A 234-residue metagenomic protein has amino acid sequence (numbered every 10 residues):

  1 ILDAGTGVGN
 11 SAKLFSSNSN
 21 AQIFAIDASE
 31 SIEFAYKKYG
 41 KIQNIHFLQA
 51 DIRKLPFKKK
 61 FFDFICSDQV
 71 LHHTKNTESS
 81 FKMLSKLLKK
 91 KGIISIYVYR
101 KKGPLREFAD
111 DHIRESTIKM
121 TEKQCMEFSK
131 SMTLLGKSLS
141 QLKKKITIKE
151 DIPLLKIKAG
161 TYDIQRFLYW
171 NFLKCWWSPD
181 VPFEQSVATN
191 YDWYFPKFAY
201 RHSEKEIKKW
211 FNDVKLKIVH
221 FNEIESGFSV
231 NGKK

Functional and structural regions predicted by a protein language model:
I1-G7: Conserved class I S-adenosyl-L-methionine
V8-K54: Class I SAM-dependent methyltransferase SAM/SAH-binding core
R53-F64: A short acidic, Gly/Pro-enriched loop at the edge of an enzyme's catalytic core that lines a small-molecule cofactor
F64-K75: A short SAM/SAH-binding and catalytic strip from SAM-dependent methyltransferases
E78-K90: A short glycine-rich, Lys/Arg-flanked "PGG" loop and its adjoining helix->strand segment in the class I
I93-Q141: Conserved class I S-adenosyl-L-methionine
M120-Y200, E204-N212: Substrate-binding/catalytic lobe of Class I Rossmann-like enzymes that use SAM or dcSAM, i.e., the mid-to-C-terminal
L216-K234: Core SAM-dependent methyltransferase catalytic element
